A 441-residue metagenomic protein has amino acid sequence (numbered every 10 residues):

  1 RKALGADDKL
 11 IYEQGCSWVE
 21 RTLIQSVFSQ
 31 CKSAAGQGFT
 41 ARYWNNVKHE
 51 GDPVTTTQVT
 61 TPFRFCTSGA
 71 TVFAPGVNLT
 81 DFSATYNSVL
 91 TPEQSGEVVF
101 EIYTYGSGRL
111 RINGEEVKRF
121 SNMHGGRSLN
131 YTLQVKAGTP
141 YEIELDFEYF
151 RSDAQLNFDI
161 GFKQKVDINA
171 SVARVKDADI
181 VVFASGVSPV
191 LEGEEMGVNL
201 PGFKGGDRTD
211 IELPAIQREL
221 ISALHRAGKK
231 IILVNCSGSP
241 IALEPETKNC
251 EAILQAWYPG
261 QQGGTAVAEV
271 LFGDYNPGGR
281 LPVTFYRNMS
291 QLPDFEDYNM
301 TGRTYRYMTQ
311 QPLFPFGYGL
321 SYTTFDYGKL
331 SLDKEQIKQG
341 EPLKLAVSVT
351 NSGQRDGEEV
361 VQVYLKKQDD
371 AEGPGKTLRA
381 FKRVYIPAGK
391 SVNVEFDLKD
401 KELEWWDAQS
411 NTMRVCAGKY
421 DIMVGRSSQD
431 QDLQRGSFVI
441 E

Functional and structural regions predicted by a protein language model:
R1-E441: C-terminal non-catalytic regions of proteins with extracellular/luminal or membrane-system context
